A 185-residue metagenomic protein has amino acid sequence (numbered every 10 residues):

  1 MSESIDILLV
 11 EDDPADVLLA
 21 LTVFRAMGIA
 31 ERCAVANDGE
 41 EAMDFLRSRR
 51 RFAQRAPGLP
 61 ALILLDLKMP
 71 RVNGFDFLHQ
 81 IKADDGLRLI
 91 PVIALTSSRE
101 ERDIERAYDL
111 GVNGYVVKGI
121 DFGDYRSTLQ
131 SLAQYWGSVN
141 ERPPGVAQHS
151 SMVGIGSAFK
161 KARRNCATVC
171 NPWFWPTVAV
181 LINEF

Functional and structural regions predicted by a protein language model:
I5-A15, A20-R25, A34, I63: Conserved acidic segment of CheY-like receiver
L19-T22, A34-L62: Acidic, metal-coordinating helix/loop segments flanking the phosphotransfer/catalytic sites of two-component signaling
E41, I120-A133, E141-G145: C-terminal output helix
L67-M69: Receiver (REC) domain active-site loop signature in two-component systems and cognate sites in sensor histidine kinases
R71-V72, I81: Hydrophobic residue at a beta-alpha junction that N-caps the helix immediately following a catalytic beta-strand/loop
I93-L95: Hydrophobic/aromatic residues positioned on beta-strands within the core alpha/beta folds
N113: Short, glycine/charged-rich "phosphate-handling" switch motifs in NTP-dependent and phosphotransfer domains
